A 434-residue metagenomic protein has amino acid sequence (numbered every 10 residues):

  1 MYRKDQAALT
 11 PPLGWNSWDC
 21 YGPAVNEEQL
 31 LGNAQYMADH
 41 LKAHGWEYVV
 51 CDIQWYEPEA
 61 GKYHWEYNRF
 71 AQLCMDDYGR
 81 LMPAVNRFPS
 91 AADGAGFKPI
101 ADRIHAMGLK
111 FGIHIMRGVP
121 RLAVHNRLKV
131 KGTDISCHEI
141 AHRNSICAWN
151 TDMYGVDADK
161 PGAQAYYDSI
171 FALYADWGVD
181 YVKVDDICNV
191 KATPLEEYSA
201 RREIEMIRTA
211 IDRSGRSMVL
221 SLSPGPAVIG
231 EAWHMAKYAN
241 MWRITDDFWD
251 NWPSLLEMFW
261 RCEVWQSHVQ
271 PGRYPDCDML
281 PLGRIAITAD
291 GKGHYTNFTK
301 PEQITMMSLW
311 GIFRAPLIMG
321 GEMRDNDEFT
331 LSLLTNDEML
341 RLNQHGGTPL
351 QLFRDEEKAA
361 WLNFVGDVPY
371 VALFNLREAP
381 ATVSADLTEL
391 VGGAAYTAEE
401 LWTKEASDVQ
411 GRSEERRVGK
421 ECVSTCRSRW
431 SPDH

Functional and structural regions predicted by a protein language model:
M1-L31, Y36: N-terminal module-boundary/linker segments of secreted carbohydrate-active enzymes
P12-S17, E47-D52, E57, K110-I115 (+7 more regions): Structural recognition of the beta-strand scaffold that forms the well-ordered cores of secreted hydrolase catalytic
M37-A175, V179-P194: Aromatic-lined carbohydrate-binding/catalytic grooves of carbohydrate-active enzymes
I140-S145, D157-D159, A165, D212-E322: Glycan-recognition surfaces
I304, W310-F313, I318-G320, R354-G392: Carbohydrate-binding surface patches
T305-F353: Catalytic cores of secreted or luminal carbohydrate-active enzymes
T388-T403: Solvent-exposed beta-hairpin/edge-strand motifs
E415, G419-H434: Positively charged, low-complexity/disordered segments
